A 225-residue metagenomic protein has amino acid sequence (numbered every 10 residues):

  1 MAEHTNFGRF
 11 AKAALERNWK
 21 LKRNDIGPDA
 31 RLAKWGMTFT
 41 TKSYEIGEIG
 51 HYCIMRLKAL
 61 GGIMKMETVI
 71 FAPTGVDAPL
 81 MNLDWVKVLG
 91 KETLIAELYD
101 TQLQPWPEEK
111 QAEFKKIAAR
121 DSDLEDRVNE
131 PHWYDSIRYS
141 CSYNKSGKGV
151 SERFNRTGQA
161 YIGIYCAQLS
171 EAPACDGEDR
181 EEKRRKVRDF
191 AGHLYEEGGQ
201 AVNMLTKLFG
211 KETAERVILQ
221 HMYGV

Functional and structural regions predicted by a protein language model:
M1-A78: Short Lys/Arg-enriched alpha/beta "domain-start" segment
F7-G8, I162, A201, A214: Short amphipathic alpha-helical segments that mediate assembly, nucleic-acid/protein binding, or membrane association
F10-N18, Y161-P173, L205: Hydrophobic, Leu/Ile/Phe/Ala-enriched alpha-helical segments that form helix-helix packing faces
L21, Y165-D176, E212-E215, G224-V225: Short secondary-structure junctions and interdomain/linker hinges
C53-K110: Extended, charge-biased low-complexity segments that typically form long amphipathic alpha-helices/coiled-coils
I95-G198: Mixed-charge (acidic/basic) macromolecular-recognition segments
A201-V202, T206-V225: A cross-kingdom marker for long, charged
